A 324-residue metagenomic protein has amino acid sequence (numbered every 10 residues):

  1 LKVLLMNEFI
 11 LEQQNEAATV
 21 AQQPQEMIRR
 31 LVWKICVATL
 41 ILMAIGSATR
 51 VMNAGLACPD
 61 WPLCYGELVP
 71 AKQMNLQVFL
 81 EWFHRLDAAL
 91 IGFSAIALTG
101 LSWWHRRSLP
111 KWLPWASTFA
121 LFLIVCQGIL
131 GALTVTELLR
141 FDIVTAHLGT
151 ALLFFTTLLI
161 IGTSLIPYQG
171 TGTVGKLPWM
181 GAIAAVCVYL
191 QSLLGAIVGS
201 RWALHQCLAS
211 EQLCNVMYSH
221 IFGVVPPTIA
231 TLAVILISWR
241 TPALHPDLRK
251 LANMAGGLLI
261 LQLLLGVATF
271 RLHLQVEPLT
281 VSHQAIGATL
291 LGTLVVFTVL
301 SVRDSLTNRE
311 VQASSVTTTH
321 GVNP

Functional and structural regions predicted by a protein language model:
L5-P324: Polytopic transmembrane helical bundles with strong interfacial aromatic enrichment
